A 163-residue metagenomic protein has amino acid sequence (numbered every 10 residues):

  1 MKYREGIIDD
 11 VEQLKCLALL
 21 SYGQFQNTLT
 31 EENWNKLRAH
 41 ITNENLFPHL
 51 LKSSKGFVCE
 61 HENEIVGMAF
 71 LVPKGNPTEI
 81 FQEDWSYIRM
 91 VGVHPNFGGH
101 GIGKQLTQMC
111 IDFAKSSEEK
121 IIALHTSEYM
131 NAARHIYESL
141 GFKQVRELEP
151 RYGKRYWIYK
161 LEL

Functional and structural regions predicted by a protein language model:
K2-C16: A short beta-loop-alpha structural element at the N-terminal edge of CoA-dependent acyl/N-acetyltransferase catalytic
L17-Q24, F57, D84-S86, K120-A123 (+1 more regions): C-terminal "cap" of GNAT-fold acetyltransferases
L19-L46: Conserved GNAT-fold acetyl-CoA-binding loop/helix
N43-V58, Y87: A short helix-loop-beta-strand connector motif used in the catalytic cores of GNAT acetyltransferases and, in some
V58, E64-P73, Y87, G92: Conserved beta-strand in the GNAT
G75-R89, G98, S117-K120, G153-R155: A conserved beta-turn-beta hairpin within the catalytic core of GNAT-like acetyltransferases that forms part
V93-H100, E128-Y129: Active-site acidic-Proline motif in GNAT/NAT acetyltransferases
Q105-I121: Conserved acyl-CoA
